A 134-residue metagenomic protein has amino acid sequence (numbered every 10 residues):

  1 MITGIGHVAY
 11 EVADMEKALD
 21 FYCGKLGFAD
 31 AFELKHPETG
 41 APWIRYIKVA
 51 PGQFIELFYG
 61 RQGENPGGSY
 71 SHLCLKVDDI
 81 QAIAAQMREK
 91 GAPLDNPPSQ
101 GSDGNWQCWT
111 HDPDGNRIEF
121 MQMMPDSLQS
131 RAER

Functional and structural regions predicted by a protein language model:
M1-K17, S71-L73, M124-R134: N-terminal beta-strand motif that seeds the catalytic metal site of vicinal oxygen chelate
I5-A13, I44-K48, G63-R88, W106-H111 (+1 more regions): Vicinal oxygen chelate
A9-Q53: Core segments of cupin and vicinal oxygen chelate
K17-D20, G24, Q81-E89, P93: Replace "anionic and nucleotidyl ligands
H36-T39, G63-N65, S99-S102: A short beta-turn/loop motif at secondary-structure boundaries
Y46, A84-R134: Vicinal oxygen chelate
G52-I55, G115-R117: Short, charged/polar, Gly/Pro-enriched secondary-structure boundary elements
F58-G63, Q122-M124: Acetyl-CoA-dependent GNAT
